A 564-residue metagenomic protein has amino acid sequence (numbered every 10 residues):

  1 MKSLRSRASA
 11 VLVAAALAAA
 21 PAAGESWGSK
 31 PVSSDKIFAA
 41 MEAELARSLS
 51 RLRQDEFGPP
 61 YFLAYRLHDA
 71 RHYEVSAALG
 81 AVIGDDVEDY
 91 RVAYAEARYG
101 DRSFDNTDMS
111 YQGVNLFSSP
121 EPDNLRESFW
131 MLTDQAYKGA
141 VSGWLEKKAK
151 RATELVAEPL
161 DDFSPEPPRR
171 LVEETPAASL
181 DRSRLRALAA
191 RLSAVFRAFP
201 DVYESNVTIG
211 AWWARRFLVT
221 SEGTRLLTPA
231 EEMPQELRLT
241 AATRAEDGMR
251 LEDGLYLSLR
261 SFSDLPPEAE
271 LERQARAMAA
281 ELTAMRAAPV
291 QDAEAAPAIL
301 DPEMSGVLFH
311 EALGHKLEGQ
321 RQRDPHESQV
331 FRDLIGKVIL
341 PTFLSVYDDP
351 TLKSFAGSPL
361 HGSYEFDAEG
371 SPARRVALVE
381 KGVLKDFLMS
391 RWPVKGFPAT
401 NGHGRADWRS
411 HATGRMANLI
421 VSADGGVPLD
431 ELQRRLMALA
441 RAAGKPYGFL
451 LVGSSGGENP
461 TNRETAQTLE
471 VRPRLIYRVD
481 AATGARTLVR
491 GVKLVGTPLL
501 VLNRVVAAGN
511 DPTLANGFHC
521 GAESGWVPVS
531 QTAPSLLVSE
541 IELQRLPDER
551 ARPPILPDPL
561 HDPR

Functional and structural regions predicted by a protein language model:
M1-V11: Bacterial N-terminal signal peptides that target proteins for export
K2-L4, S179, G402: Short alpha-helical segments used as structural interaction elements across diverse proteins
S9-A20: Bacterial N-terminal signal peptides
A23-F366, S371, R375, E380-V383 (+6 more regions): Active-site bordering "gate/hinge" segments that shape substrate access to catalytic or cofactor-binding pockets
T133, T351, E369-R564: Long, low-charge, small-residue-enriched segments that form tightly packed helices used for assembly/packing
